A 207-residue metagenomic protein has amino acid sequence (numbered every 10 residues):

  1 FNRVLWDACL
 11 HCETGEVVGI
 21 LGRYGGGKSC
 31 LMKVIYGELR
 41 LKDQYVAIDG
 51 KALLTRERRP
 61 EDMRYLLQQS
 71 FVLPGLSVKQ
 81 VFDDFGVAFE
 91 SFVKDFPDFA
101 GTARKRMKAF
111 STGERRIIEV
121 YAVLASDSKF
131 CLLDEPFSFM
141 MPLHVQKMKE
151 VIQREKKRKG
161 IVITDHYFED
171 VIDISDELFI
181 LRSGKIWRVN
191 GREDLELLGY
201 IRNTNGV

Functional and structural regions predicted by a protein language model:
L5-D7: Conserved structural motif at the start of ABC-family nucleotide-binding domains
L21-R23: The feature captures the beta-strand-to-loop junction immediately N-terminal to the Walker
Y36: Helix-to-loop junction immediately C-terminal to a conserved catalytic motif
K51-R64: ABC ATPase NBD coupling module
Y65, Q69, P74-E90: Q-loop/switch helix immediately C-terminal to the Walker
E135-P136: Walker B catalytic motif
K185-V207: Conserved beta-strand-loop-alpha-helix hinge in the C-terminal portion of ABC ATPase nucleotide-binding domains
